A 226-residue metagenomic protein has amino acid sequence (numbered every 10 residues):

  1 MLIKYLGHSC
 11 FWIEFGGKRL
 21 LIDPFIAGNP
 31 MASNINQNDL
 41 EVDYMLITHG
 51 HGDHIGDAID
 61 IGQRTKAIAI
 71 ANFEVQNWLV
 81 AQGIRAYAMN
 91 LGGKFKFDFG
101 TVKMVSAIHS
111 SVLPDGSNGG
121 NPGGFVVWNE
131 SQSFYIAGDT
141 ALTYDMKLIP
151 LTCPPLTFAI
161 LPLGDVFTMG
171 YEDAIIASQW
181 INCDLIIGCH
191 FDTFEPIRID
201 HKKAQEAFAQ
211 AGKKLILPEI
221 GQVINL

Functional and structural regions predicted by a protein language model:
M1-L2, Q63-I68, Q132-F134: Short active-site oxyanion
M1-R19, I26-N29, K96-K103, H109 (+3 more regions): Zn-dependent metallo-beta-lactamase
W12-H51, G56-D60, E74, S110-G116 (+1 more regions): Pre-active-site segment of Zn-dependent metallo-hydrolases
L21-D23, V42-G50, I70-F73, Y135-T140 (+3 more regions): Active-site neighborhood of phospho(di)ester-bond hydrolases with catalytic His/Asp-centered motifs
G28-N29, H51-G56, Q76-L79, G93-K96 (+5 more regions): Active-site environment of divalent metal-dependent phosphoester hydrolases
G56-L113: Glycine/small-residue-rich loop that forms an oxyanion/phosphate-binding "nest" at active or ligand-binding sites
I68, V80-G93, I175, Q179-L226: Binuclear metal-ion centers of metallo-dependent hydrolases, dominated by the metallo-beta-lactamase
L113-G123, W128-Q179: Active-site-proximal loop/helix segments of hydrolase catalytic cores
